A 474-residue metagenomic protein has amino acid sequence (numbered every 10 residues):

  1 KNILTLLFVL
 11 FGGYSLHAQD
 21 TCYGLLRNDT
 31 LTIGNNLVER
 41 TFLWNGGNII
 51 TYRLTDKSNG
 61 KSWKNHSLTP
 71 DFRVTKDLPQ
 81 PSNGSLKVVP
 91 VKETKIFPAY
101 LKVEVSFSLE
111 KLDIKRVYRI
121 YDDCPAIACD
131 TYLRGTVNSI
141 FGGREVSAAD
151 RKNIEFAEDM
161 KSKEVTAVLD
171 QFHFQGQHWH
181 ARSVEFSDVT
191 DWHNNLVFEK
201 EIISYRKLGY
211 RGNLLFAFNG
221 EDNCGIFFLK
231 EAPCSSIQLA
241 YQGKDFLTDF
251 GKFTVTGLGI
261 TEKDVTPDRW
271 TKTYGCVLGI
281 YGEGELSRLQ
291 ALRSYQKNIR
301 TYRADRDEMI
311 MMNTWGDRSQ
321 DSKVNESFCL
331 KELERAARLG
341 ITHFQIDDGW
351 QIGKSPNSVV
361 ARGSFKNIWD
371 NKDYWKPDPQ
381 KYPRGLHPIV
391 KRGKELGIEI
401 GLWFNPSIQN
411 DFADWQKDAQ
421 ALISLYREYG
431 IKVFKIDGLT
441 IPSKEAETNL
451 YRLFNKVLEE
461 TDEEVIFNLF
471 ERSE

Functional and structural regions predicted by a protein language model:
N2-Y14: Sec-dependent N-terminal signal peptides
Q19-S294: N-terminal accessory beta-strand-rich subdomains and adjacent acidic, glycine-rich linkers that precede catalytic cores
L37, T131, D268, M312 (+3 more regions): Conserved, mostly hydrophobic/aromatic
K102-S108, K115-Y118, D123-C129, R134 (+4 more regions): Feature activates predominantly on carbohydrate-active enzymes
L109, D122, L133-V137, T314-G316 (+4 more regions): Short, flexible loop/turn elements at secondary-structure junctions
D123-C124, R335-R338, E428: Alpha-helix termination/capping residues and helix-transition junctions
E285-R335, L339-H343, D347, I352: An acidic-aromatic substrate-binding cleft motif
Q345-E474: Aromatic- and carboxylate-enriched substrate-binding clefts and catalytic-loop regions of carbohydrate-active enzymes
